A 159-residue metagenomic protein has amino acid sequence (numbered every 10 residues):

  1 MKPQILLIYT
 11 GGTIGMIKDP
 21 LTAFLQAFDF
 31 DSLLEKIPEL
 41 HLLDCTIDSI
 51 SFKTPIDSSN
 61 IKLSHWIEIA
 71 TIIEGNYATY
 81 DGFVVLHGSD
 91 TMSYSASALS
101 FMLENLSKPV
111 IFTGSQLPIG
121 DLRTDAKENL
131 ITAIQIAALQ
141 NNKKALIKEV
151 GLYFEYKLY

Functional and structural regions predicted by a protein language model:
M1-Y159: Active-site histidine-anchored catalytic micro-motif
